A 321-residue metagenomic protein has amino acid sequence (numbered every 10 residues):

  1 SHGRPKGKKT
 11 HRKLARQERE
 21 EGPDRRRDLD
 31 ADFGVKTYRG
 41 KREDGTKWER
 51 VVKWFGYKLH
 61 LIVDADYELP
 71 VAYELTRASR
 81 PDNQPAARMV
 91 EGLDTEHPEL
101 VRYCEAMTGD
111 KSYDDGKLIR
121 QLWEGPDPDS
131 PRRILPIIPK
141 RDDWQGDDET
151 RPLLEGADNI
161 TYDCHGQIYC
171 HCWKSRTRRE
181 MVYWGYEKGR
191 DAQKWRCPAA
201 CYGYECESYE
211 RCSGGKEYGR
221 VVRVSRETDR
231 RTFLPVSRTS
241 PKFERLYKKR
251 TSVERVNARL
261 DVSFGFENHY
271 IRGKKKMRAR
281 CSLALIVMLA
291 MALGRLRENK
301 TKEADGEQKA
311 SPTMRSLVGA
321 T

Functional and structural regions predicted by a protein language model:
S1-R132, P139-R141: Polybasic low-complexity intrinsically disordered regions
A31-G40, G189-P235: Long, low-complexity, polar/charged, intrinsically disordered or flexibly structured peripheral segments
R42-D44, L100, D229, R238 (+1 more regions): Hydrophobic alpha-helical segments with strong N-terminal bias
R77-P81, Y103-G109, Y113, E155 (+3 more regions): A short glycine-/small-residue-rich loop at the edge of a beta-strand within enzyme catalytic domains
I119-R120, D148-T150: Short acidic, glycine/serine/threonine-rich loops at helix termini
D142-D147: Short gly/pro/ser/thr-enriched loop/turn and capping motifs at secondary-structure boundaries
T150-R190, R226-K274: Short amphipathic alpha-helical "interface-anchor" segments enriched in bulky aromatics
P241-T321: Basic, amphipathic alpha-helical segments enriched in Lys/Arg and hydrophobic/aromatic residues
